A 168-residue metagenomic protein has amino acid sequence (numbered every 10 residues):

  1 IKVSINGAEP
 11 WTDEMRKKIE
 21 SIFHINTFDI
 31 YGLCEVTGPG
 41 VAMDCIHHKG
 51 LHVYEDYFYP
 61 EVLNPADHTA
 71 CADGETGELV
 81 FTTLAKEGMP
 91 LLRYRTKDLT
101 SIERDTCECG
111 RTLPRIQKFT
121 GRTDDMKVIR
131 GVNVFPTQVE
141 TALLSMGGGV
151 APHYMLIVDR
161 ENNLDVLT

Functional and structural regions predicted by a protein language model:
I1-T168: Active-site glycine/GP-rich loop and adjacent strand/helix microenvironment that borders small-molecule binding pockets
